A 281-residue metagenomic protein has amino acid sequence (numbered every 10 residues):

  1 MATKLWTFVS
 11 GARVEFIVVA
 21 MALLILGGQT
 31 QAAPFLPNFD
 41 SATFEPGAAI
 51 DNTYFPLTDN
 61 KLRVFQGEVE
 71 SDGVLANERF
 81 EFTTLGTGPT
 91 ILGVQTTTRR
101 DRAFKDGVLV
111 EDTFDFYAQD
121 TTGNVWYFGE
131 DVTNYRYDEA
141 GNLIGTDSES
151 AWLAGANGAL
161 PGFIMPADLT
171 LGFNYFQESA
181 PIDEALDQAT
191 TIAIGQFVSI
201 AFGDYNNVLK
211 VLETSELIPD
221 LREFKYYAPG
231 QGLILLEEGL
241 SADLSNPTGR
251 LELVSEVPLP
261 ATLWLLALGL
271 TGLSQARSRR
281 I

Functional and structural regions predicted by a protein language model:
M1-A12: N-terminal secretory signal peptides that target proteins for export/translocation
W6, A22-L23, L244: N-terminal start and proteolytic maturation junction detector
E15-L26: Bacterial N-terminal signal peptides
L26, Q66, W264-L266: Local alpha-helix boundary/kink/capping signal
G28-A32: Sec/Tat signal peptide C-region and signal peptidase I cleavage site
A33-E256: Conserved functional acidic sites
P258-A276: A short, hydrophobic C-terminal helix/tail in secreted or cell-surface proteins
S278-I281: Short, charged juxtamembrane terminal tails flanking transmembrane helices
